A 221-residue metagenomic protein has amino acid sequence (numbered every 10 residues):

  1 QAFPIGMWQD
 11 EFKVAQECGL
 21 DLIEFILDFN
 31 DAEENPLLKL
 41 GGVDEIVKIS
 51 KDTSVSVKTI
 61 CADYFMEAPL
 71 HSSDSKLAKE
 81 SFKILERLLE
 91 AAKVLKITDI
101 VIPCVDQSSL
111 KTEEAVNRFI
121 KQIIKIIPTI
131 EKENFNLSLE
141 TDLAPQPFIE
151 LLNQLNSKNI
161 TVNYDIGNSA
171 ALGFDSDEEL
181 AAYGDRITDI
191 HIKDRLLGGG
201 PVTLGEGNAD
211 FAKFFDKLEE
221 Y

Functional and structural regions predicted by a protein language model:
Q1-K93, I149, S157: N-terminal pre-domain/capping segments
A2-M7, D28-G41, P69-L70, Q107-K111 (+3 more regions): Acidic-and-aromatic substrate-binding clefts and catalytic sites of carbohydrate-active enzymes
V14-E17, K48-I49, A91-V94, K125-T129 (+3 more regions): Alpha-helical scaffold elements within enzyme catalytic domains, especially in hydrolases
G19-D21, K51-K58, V94-T98, E131-N136 (+3 more regions): Short, well-ordered coil/turn segments that N-cap beta-strands
L27, C104, D194: Short secondary-structure boundary segments
I60, I120-F215: Acidic/histidine-rich catalytic cores of soluble enzymes
D74-D99, R118-E133: An active-site-proximal structural segment forming one wall of the substrate-binding cleft that immediately precedes
A92-T112, E133, D142: Active-site groove signature of glycoside hydrolases
